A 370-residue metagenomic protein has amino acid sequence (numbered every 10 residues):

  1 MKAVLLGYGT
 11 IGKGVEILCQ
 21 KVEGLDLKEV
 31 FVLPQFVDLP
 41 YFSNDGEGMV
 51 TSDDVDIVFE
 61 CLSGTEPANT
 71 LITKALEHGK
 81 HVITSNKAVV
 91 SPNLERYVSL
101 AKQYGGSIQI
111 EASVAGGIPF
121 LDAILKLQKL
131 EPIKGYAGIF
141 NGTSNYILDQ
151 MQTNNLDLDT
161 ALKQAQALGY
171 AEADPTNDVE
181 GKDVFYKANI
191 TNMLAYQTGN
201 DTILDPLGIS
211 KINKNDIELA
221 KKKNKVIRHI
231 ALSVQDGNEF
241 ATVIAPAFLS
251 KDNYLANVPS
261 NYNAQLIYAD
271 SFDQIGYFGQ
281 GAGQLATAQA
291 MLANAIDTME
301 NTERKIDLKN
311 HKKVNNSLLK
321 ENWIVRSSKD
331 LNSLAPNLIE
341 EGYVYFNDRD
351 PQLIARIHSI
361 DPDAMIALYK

Functional and structural regions predicted by a protein language model:
K2-I17: Glycine-rich adenosine-cofactor-binding loop
K21-P40: NAD(P)-binding Rossmann-fold cofactor-contacting core
N44-S85, S91: Rossmann-fold NAD(P) dinucleotide-binding segment
N69, K87-I124: Rossmann-fold NAD(P)-binding glycine/threonine-rich loop
G117, I133-A137, N145-L148, Q152 (+3 more regions): Catalytic, metal-anchored helix/loop core of enzyme active sites in primary metabolism
I118-I133, S144-D159, Y186-N200, N294: Oxidoreductase and adenylate-handling cofactor-binding alpha/beta cores
T160-N257, Y262-A264: Substrate-binding/catalytic subdomain of NAD(P)-dependent oxidoreductase enzymes
A295-D297, N301-K370: A conserved regulatory-domain signal marking ACT and ACT-like small-molecule sensing domains and adjacent regulatory
